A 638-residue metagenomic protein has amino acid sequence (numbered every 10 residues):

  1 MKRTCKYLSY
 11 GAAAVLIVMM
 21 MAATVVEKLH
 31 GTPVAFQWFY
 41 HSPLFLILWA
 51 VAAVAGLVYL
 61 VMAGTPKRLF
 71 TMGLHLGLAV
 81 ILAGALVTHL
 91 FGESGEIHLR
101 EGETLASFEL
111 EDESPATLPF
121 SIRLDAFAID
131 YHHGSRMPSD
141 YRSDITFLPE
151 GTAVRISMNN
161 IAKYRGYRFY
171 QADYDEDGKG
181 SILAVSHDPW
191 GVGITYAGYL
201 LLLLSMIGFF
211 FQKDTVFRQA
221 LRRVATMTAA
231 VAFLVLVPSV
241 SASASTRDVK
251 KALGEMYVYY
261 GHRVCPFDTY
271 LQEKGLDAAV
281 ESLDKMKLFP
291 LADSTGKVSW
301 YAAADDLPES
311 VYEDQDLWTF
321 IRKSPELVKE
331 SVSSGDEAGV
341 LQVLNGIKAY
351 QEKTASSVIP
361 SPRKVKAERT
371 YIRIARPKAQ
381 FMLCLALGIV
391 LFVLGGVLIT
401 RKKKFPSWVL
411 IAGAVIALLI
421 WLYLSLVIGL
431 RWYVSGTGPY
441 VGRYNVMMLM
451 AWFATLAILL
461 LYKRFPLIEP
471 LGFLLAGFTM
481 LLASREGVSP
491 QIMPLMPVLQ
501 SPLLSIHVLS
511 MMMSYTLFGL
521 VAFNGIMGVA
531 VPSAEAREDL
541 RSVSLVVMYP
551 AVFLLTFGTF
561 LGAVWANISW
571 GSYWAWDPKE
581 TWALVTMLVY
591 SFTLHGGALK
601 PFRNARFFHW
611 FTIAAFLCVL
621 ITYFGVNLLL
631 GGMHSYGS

Functional and structural regions predicted by a protein language model:
M1-S638: Solvent-exposed, non-transmembrane regions of integral membrane proteins
